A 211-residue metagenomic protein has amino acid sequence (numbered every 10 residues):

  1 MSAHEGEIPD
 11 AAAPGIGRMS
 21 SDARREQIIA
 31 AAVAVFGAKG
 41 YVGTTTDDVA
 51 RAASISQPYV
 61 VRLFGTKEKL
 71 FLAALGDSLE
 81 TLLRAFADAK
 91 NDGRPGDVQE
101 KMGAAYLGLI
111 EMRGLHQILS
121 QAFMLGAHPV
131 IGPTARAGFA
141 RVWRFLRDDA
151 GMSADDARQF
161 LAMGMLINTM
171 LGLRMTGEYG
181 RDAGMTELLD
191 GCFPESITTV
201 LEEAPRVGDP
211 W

Functional and structural regions predicted by a protein language model:
M1-D10, A34-A38, G65, L72-A74 (+1 more regions): Active-site-adjacent scaffolding segments
M1-S20, C192, V200-W211: N-terminal intrinsically disordered/low-complexity leader segments
R24-Q27, A31-K69: Helix-turn-helix
K67, A74, S78, M102 (+1 more regions): Hydrophobic/aromatic residues within well-ordered alpha-helical segments
A73-G76, L83-G114: Hydrophobic alpha-helical connector segments
D97, K101, A105, I118-Q121 (+3 more regions): Amphipathic alpha-helical interaction segments
L107-V130: Amphipathic alpha-helical segments used for helix-helix packing
P129-A140, L146-W211: Hydrophobic/aromatic-rich alpha-helical bundle segments in the mid-to-C-terminal region
